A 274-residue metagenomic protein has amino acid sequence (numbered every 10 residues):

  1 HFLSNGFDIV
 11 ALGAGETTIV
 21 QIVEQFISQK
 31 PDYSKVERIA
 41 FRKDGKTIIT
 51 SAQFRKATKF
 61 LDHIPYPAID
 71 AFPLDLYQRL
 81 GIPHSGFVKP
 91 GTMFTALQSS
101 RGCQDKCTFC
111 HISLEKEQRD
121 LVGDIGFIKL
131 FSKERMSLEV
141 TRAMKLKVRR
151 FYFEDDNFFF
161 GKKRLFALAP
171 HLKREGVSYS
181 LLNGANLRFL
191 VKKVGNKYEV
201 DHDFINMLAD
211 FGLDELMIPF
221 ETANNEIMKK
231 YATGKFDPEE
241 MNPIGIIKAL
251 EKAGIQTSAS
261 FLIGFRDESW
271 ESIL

Functional and structural regions predicted by a protein language model:
H1-T58: Glycine-rich beta-alpha loop elements in corrinoid/cobalamin-binding modules across cobalamin-dependent enzymes
F2-S4, D267-L274: Catalytic cores of alpha/beta
G15, S132, E239, S269-S272: An acidic site on a long C-lobe helix of protein kinase domains
R38-Q53, D75-Q78, A96, E271-L274: C-terminal accessory regions of radical SAM enzymes
L61-I64: Structural signal for hydrophobic
P67-T257, F265: Radical SAM [4Fe-4S] cluster-binding motif and immediate context
